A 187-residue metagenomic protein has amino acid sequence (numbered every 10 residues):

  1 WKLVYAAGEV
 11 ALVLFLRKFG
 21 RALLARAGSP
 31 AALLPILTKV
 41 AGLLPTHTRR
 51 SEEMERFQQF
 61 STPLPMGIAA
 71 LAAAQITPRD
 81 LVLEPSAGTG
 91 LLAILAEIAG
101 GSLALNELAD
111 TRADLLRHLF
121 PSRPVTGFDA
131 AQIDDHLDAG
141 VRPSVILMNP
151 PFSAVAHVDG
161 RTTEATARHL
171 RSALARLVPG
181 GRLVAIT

Functional and structural regions predicted by a protein language model:
W1-R117: Class I S-adenosyl-L-methionine
M54-F57, A156-R161: Glycine-rich phosphate-binding "P-loop"
A70, L108-D110, G160-T187: Conserved Class I SAM-dependent methyltransferase catalytic core
L92, A131-I133, F152-H157: Short acidic, S/G/P-rich loop/turn micro-motifs used as interaction or catalytic elements
D114-D138: S-adenosyl-L-methionine
H136-L147: A short acidic, Gly/Pro-enriched loop at the edge of an enzyme's catalytic core that lines a small-molecule cofactor
L147-A154, I186: Amphipathic alpha-helical repeat scaffolds
